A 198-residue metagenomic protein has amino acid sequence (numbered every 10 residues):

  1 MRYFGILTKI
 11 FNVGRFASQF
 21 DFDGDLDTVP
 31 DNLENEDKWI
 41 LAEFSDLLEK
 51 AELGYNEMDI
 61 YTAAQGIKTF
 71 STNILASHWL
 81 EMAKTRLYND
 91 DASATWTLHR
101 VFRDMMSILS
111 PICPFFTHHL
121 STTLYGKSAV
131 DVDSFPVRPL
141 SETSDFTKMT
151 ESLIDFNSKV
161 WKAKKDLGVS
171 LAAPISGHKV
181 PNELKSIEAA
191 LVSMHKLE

Functional and structural regions predicted by a protein language model:
R2-E198: Feature 926 captures the class I aminoacyl-tRNA synthetase adenylation module centered on the KMSKS loop
